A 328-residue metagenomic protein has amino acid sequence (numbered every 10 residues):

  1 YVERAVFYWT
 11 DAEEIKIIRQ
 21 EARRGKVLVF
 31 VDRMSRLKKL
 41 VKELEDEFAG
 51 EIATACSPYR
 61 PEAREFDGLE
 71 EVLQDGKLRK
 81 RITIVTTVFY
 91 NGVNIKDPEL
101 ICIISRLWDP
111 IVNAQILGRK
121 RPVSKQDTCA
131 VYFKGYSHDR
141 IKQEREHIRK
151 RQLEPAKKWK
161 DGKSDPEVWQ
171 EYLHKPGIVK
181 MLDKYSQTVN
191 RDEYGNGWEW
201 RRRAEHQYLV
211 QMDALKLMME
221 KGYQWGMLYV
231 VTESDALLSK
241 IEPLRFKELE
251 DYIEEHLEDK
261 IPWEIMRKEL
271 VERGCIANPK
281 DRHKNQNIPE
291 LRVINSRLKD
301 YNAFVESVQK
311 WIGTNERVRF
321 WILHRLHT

Functional and structural regions predicted by a protein language model:
Y1-Q20: Interdomain hinge/linker at the junction between the two RecA-like core domains of SF2 helicases
I18-E45: Conserved strand-helix element at the start of the C-terminal RecA-like helicase core
D32-S35, I52-G68, T86-Y90: Conserved helicase motor
G76-N91: Conserved two-lobed SF2 helicase motor
I84, V93-R106, C129-V131: A short beta-strand element within the Helicase C-terminal
R106-V131: Conserved SF2 helicase motif VI
T128-I148, A156-W159: Compact, glycine/acidic-enriched structural inserts
K150-T328: The feature captures the C-terminal accessory region of ATP-dependent helicases and related nucleic-acid translocases
